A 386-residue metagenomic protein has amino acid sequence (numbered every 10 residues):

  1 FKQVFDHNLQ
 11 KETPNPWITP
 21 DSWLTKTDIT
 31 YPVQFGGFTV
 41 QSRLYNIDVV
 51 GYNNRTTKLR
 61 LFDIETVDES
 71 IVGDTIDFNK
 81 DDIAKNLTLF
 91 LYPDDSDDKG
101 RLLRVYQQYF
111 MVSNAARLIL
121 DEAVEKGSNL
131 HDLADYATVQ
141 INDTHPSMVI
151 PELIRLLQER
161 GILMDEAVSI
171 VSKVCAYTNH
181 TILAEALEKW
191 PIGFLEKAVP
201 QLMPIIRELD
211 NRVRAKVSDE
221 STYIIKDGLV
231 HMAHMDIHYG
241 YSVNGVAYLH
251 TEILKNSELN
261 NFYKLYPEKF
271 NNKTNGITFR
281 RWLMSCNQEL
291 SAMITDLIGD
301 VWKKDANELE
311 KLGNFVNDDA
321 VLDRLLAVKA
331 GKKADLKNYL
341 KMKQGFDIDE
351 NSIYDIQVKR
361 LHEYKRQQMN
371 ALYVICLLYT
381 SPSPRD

Functional and structural regions predicted by a protein language model:
F1-Y45, L157: Extended, regular secondary-structure scaffolds
K2-S22, E188-L209: Long, compositionally biased
D28-N142, W190, F194-V246, E258-R360 (+1 more regions): Active-site cores of enzymes that catalyze phosphoryl transfer or operate on phosphate-rich substrates
S113, R117-G193: An amphipathic, hydrophobic-aromatic interaction surface with interspersed Lys/Arg that forms lipid/phosphate-bearing
A115, E152, D335, Y373-C376: Well-ordered alpha-helical segments embedded in enzymatic catalytic cores
V358-L378: C-terminal substrate/ligand-recognition segments
Y379-D386: Conserved small/polar residues in nucleotide/adenosyl-binding loops
